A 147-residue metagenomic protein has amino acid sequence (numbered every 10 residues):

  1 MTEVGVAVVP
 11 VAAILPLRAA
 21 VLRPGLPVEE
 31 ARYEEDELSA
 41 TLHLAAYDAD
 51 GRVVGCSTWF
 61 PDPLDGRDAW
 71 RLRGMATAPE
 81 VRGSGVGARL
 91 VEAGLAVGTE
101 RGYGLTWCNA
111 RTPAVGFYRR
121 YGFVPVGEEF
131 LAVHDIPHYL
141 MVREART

Functional and structural regions predicted by a protein language model:
M1-L15: A short beta-loop-alpha structural element at the N-terminal edge of CoA-dependent acyl/N-acetyltransferase catalytic
R18, Y118, F123: Conserved active-site tyrosine of GNAT-family acetyltransferases
R18-A49, V53: Active-site rim helix/loop that mediates acceptor-substrate recognition in acyltransferases
A45, R52-D62, D68-A76: Conserved beta-strand in the GNAT
A78, R82, R111: Residue-level recognition of the GNAT/N-acetyltransferase active site
V81, G85-A93: Conserved acetyl-CoA pyrophosphate-binding loop and the N-cap/start of the following alpha-helix in GNAT-like
V91, G98-R111: Conserved GNAT acetyl-CoA-binding A-motif
W107-N109, V124-L140: Conserved catalytic-core motifs of GNAT/GCN5-like acyltransferases
